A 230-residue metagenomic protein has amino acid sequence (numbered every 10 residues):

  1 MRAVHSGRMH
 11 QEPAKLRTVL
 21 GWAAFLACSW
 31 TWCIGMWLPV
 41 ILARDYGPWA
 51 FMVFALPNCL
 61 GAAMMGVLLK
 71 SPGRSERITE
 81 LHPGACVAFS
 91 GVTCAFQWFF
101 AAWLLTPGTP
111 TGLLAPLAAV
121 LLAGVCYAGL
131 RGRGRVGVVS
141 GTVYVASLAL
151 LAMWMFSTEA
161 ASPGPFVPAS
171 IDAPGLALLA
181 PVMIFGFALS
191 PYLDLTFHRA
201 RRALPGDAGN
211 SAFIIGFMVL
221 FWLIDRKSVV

Functional and structural regions predicted by a protein language model:
M1-I34, Y127-V136, A149, Y192-L223: Membrane-interface "cap" regions at the ends of multi-pass membrane proteins
E12-V19, P48, E80-P83, V87-S90 (+3 more regions): Membrane-water interface of alpha-helical transmembrane segments
G21, C86-F96, S140-Y144, I214-F217: Hydrophobic alpha-helical transmembrane segments of polytopic
C28-W37, M64-V67, A149-T158: Alpha-helical transmembrane segments of multi-pass membrane proteins
G35-G124: Membrane helical hairpin/interfacial module
A62-G66, F187-L195, W222, R226: Transmembrane alpha-helical segments of multi-pass membrane transport proteins and ion-pumping complexes
A102-F185, D194-G216: Membrane-interface helix-loop-helix junctions at boundaries between adjacent transmembrane segments
V229: Conserved small/polar residues in nucleotide/adenosyl-binding loops
